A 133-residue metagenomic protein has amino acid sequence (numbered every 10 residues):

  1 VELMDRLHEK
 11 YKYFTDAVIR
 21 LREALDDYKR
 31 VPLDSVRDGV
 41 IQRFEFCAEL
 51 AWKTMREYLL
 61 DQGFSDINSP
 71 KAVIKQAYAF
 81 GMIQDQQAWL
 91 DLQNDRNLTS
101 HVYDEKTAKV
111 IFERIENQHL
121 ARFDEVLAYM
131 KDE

Functional and structural regions predicted by a protein language model:
V1-E133: Solvent-exposed interaction patches of small proteins and small membrane subunits
